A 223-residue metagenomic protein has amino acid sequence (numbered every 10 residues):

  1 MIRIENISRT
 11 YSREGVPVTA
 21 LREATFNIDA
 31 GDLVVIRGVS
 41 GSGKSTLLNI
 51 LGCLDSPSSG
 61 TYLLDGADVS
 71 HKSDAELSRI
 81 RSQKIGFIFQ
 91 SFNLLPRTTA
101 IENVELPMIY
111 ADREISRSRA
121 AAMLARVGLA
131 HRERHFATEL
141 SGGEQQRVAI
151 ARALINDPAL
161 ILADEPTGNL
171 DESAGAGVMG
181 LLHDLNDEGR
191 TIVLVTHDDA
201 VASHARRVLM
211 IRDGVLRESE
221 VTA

Functional and structural regions predicted by a protein language model:
I2-I211: ABC family nucleotide-binding domain
N27, T222-A223: C-terminal end-of-chain micro-motif
V208-V221: H-loop (His-switch) and adjacent beta-strand-loop-beta switch element of ABC-type ATPase nucleotide-binding domains
